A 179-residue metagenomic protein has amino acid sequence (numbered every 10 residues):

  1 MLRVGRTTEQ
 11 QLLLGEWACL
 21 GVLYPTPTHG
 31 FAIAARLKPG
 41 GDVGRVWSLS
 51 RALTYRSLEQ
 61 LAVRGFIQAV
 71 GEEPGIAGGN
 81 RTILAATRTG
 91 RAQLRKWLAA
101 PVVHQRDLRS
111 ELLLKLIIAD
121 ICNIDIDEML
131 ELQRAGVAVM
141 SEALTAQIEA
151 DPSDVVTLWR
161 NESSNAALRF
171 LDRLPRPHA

Functional and structural regions predicted by a protein language model:
L2-R106: Basic helix-turn-helix/winged-helix DNA-binding cores and closely related short helical interaction motifs
D42, E72, A99, I121 (+2 more regions): Short, flexible helix-adjacent loops and helix caps
A52-Y55, L113-K115, Q147-A150: Juxtamembrane/interface motifs at transmembrane-helix termini
T87, S110-L113, R173-L174: Short, charged/polar low-complexity linear motifs in solvent-exposed/disordered segments
R95-A135, V139-E142: Amphipathic alpha-helical dimerization/coiled-coil segments that flank or bridge DNA-binding/regulatory modules
I124, E128-L130, V137-A179: Charged, low-complexity intrinsically disordered regulatory/assembly segments
